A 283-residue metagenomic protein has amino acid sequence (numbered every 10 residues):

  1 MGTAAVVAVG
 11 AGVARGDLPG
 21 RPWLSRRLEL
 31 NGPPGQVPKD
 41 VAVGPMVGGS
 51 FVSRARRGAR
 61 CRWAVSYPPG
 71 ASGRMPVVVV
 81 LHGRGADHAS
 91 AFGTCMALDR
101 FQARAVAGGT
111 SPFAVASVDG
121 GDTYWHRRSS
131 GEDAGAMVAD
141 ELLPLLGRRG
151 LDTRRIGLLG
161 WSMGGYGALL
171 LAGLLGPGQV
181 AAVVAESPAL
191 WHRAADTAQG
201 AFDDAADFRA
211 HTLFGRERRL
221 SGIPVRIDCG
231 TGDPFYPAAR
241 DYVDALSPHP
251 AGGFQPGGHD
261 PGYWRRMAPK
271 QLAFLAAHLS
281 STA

Functional and structural regions predicted by a protein language model:
G2-A283: Non-catalytic cap/lid and distal C-terminal segments of serine-dependent acyl enzymes
